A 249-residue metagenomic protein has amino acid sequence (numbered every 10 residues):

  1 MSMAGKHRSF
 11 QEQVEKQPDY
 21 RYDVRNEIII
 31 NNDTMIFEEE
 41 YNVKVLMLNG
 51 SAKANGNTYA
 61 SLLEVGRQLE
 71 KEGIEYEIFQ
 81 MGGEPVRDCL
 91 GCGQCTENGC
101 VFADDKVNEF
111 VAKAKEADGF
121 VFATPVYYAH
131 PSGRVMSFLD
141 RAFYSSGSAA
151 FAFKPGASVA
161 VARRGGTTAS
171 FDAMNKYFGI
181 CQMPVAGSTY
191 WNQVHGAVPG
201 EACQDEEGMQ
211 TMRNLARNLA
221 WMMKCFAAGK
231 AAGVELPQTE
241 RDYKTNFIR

Functional and structural regions predicted by a protein language model:
M1-M3, M35: Methionine residue identity
H7, Q13, Q17-P18: Cationic, low-complexity basic patches in intrinsically disordered or flexible, solvent-exposed regions
R25-N42: Short, Lys/Arg-enriched N-terminal segments with co-localized hydrophobic residues within the first ~10-30 amino acids
K44-E72: N-terminal beta1-alpha1 ligand-phosphate binding loop
I74-E84: A short beta-strand-loop structural module common to alpha/beta enzyme folds
E84-A114, K244-I248: Cysteine-cluster motifs in flexible loop/terminal segments that predominantly coordinate metals
F102-Y190: Helix-loop-strand module that forms the ligand-binding subsite of alpha/beta enzymes
P184-R249: Glycine-rich phosphate/pyrophosphate-binding loop and the adjoining helix
